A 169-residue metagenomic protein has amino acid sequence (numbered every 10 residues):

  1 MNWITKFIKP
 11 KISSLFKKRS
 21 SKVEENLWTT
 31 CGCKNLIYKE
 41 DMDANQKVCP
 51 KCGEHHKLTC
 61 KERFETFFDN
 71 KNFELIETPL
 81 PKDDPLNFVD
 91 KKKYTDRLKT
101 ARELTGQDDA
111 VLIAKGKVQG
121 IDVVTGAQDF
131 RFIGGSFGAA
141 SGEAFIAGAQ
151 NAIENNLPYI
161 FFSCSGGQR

Functional and structural regions predicted by a protein language model:
M1-R169: Terminal-region recognition feature
